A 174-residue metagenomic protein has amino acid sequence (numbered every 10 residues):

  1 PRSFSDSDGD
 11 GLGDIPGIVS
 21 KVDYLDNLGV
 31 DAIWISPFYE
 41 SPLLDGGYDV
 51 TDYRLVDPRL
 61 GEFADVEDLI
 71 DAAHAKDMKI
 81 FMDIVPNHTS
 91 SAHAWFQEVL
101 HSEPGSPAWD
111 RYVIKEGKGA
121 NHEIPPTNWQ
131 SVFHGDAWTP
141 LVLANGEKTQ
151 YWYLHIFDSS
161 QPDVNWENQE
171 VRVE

Functional and structural regions predicted by a protein language model:
P1-V173: Acidic/aromatic-lined carbohydrate-recognition and catalytic surfaces of CAZymes acting on diverse glycans
